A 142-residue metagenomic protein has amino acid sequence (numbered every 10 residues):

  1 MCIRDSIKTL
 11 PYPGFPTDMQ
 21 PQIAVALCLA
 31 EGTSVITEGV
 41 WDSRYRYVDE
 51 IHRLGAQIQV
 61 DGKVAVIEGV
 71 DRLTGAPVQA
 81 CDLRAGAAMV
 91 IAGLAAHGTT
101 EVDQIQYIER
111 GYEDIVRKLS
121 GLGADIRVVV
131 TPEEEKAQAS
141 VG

Functional and structural regions predicted by a protein language model:
R4-G142: Short, structured segments at the rim of ligand-binding sites
